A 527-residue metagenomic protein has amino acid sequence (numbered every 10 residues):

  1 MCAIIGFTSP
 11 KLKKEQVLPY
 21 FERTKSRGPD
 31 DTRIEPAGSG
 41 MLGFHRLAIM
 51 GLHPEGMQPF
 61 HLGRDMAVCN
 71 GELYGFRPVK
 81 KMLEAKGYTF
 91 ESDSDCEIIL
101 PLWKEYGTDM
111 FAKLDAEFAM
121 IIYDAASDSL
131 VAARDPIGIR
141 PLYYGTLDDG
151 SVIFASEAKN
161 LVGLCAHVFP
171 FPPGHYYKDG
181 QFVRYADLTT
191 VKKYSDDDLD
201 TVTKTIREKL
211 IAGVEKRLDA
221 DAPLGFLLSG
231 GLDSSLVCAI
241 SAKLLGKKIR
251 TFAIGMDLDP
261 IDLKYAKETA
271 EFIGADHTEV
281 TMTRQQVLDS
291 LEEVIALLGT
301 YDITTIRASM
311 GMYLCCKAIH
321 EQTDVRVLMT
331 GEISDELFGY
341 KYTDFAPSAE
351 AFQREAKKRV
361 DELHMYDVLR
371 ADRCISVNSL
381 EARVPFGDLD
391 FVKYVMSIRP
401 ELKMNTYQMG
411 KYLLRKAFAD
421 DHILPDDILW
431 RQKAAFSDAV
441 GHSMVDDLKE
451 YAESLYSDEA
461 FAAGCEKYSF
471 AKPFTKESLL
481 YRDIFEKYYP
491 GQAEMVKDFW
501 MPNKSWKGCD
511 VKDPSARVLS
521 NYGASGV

Functional and structural regions predicted by a protein language model:
M1-V68, E72, P101-D197, R207-E215 (+5 more regions): N-terminal glutamine amidotransferase
T8-K14, A85, E105, A126-V131 (+6 more regions): ATP-dependent adenylate-handling active sites, centered on carboxylate activation for C-N bond formation
F44, S92, R184-D187, A253 (+1 more regions): Structural signal for conserved beta-strand scaffold positions within catalytic alpha/beta enzyme cores
N70-E72, S94, S229, S234: Ser/Thr-glycine-rich phosphate-binding loops at phosphate-binding pockets of nucleotides, nucleotide cofactors
L83-D93, T108-M110, L161-V168, Y301-I303 (+1 more regions): Short, polar/flexible loop-turn hinges at active-site or ligand-entry regions and domain interfaces
C96-L100: Short, conserved phosphate-binding/catalytic loop or strand-edge motifs used in phosphoryl-/nucleotidyl-transfer
Y185, L424-A434: Conserved S-adenosyl-L-methionine
